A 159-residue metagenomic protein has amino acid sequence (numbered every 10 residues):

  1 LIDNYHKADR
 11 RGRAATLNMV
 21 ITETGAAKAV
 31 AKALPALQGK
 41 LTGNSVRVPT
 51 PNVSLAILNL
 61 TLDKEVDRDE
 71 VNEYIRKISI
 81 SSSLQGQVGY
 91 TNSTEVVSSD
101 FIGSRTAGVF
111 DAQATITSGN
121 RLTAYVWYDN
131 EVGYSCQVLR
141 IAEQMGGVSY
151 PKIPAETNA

Functional and structural regions predicted by a protein language model:
L1-L122: C-terminal substrate-binding/catalytic lobe of Rossmann-fold NAD(P)-dependent oxidoreductases
I102-A159: NAD(P)-dependent Rossmann-like dehydrogenase/reductase catalytic/cofactor-binding core
